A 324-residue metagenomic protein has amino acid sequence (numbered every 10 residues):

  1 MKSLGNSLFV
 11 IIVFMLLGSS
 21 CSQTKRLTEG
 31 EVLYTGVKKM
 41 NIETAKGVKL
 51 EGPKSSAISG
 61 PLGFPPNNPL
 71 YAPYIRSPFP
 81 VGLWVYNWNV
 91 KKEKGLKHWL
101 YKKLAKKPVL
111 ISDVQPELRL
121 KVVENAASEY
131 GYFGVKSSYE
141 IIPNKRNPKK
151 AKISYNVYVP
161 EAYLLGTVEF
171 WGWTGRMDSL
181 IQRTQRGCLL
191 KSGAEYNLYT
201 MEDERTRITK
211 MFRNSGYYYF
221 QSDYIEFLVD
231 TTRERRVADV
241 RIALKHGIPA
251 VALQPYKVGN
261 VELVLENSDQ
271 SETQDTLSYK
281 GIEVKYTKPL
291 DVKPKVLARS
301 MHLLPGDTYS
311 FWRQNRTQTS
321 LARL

Functional and structural regions predicted by a protein language model:
M1-L8: Bacterial N-terminal signal peptides that target proteins for export
I11-M15: Alpha-helical transmembrane segments
L17-S20: C-terminal motif of bacterial Sec signal peptides marking the signal peptidase cleavage site
S22-A322: Interaction-mediating elements
